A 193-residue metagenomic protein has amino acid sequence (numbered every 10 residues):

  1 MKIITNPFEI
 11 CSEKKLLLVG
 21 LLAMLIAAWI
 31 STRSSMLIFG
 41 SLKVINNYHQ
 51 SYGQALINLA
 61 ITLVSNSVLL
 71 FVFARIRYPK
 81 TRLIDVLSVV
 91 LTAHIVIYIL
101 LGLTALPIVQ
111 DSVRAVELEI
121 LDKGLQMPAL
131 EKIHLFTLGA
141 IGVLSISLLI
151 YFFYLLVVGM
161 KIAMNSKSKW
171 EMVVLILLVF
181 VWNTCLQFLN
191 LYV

Functional and structural regions predicted by a protein language model:
M1-H49: N-terminal juxtamembrane cytosolic/stromal segments of multi-pass membrane proteins
I3-L22, I84-I95, K169-I176: Alpha-helical transmembrane segments and their helix-start/interface "positive-inside/aromatic belt" motifs in integral
F8-C11, I45, R75-D85, K161-K169: Membrane-interface helix-boundary motifs at transmembrane edges
N47-I120: Alpha-helical transmembrane segments with an aromatic anchor "belt"
I57-T62, A129-F153: Hydrophobic alpha-helical transmembrane segments
N66-L70, I150-V157: Alpha-helical transmembrane segments of polytopic integral membrane proteins, especially the permease/helical cores
Y154-V179: Interfacial loop-to-transmembrane junctions
N183-V193: Juxtamembrane boundary at the C-terminal end of a transmembrane helix
